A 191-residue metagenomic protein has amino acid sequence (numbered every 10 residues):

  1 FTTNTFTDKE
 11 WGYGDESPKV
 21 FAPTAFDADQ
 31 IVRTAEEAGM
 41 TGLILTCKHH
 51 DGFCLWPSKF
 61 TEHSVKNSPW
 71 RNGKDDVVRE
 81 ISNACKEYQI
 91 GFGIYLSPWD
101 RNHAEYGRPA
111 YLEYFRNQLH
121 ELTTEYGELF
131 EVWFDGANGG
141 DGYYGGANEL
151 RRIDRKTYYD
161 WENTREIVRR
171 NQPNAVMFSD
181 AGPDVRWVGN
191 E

Functional and structural regions predicted by a protein language model:
F1-E191: Mature catalytic domains of secreted/periplasmic carbohydrate-active enzymes
